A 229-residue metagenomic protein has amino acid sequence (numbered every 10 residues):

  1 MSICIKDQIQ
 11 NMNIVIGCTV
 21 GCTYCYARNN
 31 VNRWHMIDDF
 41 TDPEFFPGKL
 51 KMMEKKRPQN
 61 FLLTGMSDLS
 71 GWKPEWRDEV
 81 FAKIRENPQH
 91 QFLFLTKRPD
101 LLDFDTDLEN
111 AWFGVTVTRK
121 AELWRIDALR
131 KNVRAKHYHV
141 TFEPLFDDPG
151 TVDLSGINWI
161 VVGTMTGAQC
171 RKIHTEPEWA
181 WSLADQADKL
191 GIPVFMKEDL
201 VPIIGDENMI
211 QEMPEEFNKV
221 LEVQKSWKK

Functional and structural regions predicted by a protein language model:
M1-I9, F146, T151-K229: Auxiliary Fe-S-binding modules of radical SAM enzymes
M1-W112, K120-R134, P149-L154: Conserved Radical SAM active-site core
F61-L63, F92-F94, F113-V115, Y138-F142 (+2 more regions): Hydrophobic faces of well-ordered beta-strands that scaffold small-molecule active sites in alpha/beta enzyme cores
S67, R98-D100, V117-R119, P144-F146 (+2 more regions): Active-site-proximal loop/turn and secondary-structure-junction residues that shape catalytic pockets, frequently
W72, F142, E176-P177: Nucleic-acid endo/exonuclease domains
E79-A82, L129-H137, H174-Q186: Long, well-ordered alpha-helical scaffolding segments within enzyme catalytic domains, especially pronounced
E86-F92, R134-H137, A184-V194: Structural alpha-beta junctions
T118, E122, I173-E176: Short capping loops/turns at secondary-structure boundaries
